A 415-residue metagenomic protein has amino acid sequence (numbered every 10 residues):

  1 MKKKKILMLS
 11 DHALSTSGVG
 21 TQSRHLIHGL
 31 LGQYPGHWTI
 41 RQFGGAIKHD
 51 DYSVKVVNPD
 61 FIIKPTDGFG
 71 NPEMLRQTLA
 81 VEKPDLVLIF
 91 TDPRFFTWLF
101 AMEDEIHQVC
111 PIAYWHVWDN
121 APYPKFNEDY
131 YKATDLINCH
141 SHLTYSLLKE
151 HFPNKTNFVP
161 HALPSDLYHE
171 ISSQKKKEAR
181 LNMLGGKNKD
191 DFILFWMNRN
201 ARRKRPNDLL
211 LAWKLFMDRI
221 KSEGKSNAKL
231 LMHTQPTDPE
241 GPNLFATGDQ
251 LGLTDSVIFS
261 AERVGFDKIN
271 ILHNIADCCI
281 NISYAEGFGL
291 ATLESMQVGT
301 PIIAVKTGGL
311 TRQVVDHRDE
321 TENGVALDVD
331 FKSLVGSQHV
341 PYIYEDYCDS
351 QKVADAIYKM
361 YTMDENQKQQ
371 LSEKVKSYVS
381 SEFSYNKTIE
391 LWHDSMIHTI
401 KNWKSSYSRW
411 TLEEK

Functional and structural regions predicted by a protein language model:
M1-D51, E82: N-terminal subdomain of nucleotide-sugar transferases
L7-M8, K187-K204, L210-W213: Conserved donor-binding/catalytic core segment of Leloir-type glycosyltransferases
L143, A162: Carbohydrate-associated surface elements
H169-K187: A short helix/loop element that forms part of the nucleotide-sugar donor recognition site in Leloir-type
G241-V264: Nucleotide-activated donor-binding/catalytic signature segment of Leloir-type glycosyltransferases, i.e., the conserved
Y284: Aromatic "clamp/platform" in nucleotide-sugar-dependent glycosyltransferases that forms part of the donor/acceptor
T311-K359: Change "using UDP/GDP/dTDP sugars" to "using nucleotide sugars
K352, K359, Q367-E382: A short, well-ordered alpha-helix in the C-terminal region of glycosyltransferases
